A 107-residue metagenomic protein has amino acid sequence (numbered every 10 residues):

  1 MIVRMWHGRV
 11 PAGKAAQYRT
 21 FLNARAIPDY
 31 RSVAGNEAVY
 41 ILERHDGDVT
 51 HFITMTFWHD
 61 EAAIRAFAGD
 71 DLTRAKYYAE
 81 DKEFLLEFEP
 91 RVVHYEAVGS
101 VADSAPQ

Functional and structural regions predicted by a protein language model:
I2, E37-T50, K76-Q107: Glycine-rich beta-strand-turn "strand-cap" elements at beta-sheet edges
I2-R9, A38-D70: Short, well-ordered beta-strand segments in beta-rich or mixed alpha/beta enzyme and ligand-binding folds
R4-N36: N-terminal first-folded block
A12, D60, E96-G99: Non-catalytic surface loops within mature trypsin-like serine protease
A16, A62-I64, S100: Residue-level signal for secondary-structure boundary sites
A24-N36, F57-H94: An amphipathic, aromatic/His-enriched active-site/gating alpha helix that lines ligand/cofactor pockets
